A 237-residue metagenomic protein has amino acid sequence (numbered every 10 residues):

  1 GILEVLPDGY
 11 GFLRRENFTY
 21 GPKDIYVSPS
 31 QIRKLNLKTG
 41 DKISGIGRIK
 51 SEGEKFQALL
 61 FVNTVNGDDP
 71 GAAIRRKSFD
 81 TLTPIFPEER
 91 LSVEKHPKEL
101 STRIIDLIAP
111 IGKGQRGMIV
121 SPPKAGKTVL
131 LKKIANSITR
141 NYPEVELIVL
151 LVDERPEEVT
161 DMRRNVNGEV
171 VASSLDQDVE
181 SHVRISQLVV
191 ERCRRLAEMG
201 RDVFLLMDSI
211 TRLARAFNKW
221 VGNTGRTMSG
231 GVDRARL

Functional and structural regions predicted by a protein language model:
G1-R75: N-terminal "pre-motor" subdomain/linker immediately upstream of P-loop NTPase catalytic cores
V5-G9, F18-G21, L37-D41, E52-Q57 (+6 more regions): Short flexible coil/turn linkers enriched for glycine and charged/polar residues that connect secondary-structure
G9, F18-T19, Q31, I49-G53 (+7 more regions): Conserved nucleotide-binding/hydrolysis micro-motifs of P-loop NTPases
R33, D41, G45, L60-N63 (+7 more regions): Solvent-exposed alpha-helical segments within well-ordered globular domains of core cellular machineries
L35, I46-S51, L60-I108, R116: Phosphate-binding P-loop/Walker A region and its immediate neighborhood
L37, R48, T64-G71, P87 (+7 more regions): Non-catalytic alpha-helical coupling and interface elements of nucleotide-dependent molecular machines and regulators
P84-F86, R90-S186: Phosphate-binding glycine-rich loops and their immediate beta-loop-alpha structural context
R164-V171, L175, V179-V190, L196-L237: Conserved P-loop NTPase nucleotide-binding/switch module
